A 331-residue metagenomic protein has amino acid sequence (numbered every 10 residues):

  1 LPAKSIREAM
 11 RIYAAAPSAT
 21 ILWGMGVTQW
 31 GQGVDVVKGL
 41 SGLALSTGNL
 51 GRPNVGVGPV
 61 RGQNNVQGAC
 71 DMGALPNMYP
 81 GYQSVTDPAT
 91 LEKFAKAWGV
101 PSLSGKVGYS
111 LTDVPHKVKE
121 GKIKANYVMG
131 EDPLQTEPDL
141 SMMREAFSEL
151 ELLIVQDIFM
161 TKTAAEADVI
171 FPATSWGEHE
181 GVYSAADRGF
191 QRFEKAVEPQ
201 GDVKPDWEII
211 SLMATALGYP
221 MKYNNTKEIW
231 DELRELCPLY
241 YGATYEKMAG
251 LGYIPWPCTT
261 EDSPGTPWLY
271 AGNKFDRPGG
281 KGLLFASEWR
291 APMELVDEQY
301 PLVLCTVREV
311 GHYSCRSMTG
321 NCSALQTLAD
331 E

Functional and structural regions predicted by a protein language model:
L1, A196-E198, A216: Conserved thiamine diphosphate
L1-A16: Long, well-ordered, tryptophan-enriched scaffold segments
R7, V37-A44, T112-P115, R144 (+2 more regions): Predominant activation on well-ordered alpha-helical scaffold segments within soluble catalytic domains
P17-K119: Acidic catalytic cores of enzymes that act on phosphate-bearing nucleotides/polynucleotides
T20-I21, N49-P59, V155-Q156, P172 (+3 more regions): Acidic/polar loop patches that form or flank catalytic/metal-binding clefts of enzymes that bind anionic ligands
S46, Y79-P80, P88-D202, D231-E331: A cross-kingdom feature strongest in bacterial/archaeal respiratory oxidoreductases
